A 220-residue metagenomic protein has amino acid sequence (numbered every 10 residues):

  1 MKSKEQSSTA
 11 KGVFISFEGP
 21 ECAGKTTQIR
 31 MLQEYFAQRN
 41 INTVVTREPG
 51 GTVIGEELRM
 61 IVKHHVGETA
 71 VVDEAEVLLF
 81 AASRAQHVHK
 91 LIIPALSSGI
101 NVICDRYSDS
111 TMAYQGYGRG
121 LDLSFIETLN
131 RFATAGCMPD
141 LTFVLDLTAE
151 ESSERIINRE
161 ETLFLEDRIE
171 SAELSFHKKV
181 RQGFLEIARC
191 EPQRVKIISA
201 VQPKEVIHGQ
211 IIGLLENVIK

Functional and structural regions predicted by a protein language model:
K2-S7, Q33, E150-K220: NTP-dependent small-molecule kinase module
A10-F14: Pre-Walker A (Motif I) flank of P-loop NTPase domains
F17: Hydrophobic anchor at the beta1->P-loop junction of P-loop NTPases
C22: Walker A (P-loop) phosphate-binding loop of P-loop NTPases
K25: Conserved lysine of the Walker
Q28: Hydrophobic positions on the alpha1 helix immediately C-terminal to the Walker A/P-loop
A37-T134, Q210: ATP-dependent small-molecule kinase phosphotransfer cores that center on conserved nucleotide phosphate-binding segments
T111-Q182: A glycine- and Lys/Arg-enriched "phosphate-lid" helix/loop adjacent to the NTP-binding pocket of small-molecule kinases
